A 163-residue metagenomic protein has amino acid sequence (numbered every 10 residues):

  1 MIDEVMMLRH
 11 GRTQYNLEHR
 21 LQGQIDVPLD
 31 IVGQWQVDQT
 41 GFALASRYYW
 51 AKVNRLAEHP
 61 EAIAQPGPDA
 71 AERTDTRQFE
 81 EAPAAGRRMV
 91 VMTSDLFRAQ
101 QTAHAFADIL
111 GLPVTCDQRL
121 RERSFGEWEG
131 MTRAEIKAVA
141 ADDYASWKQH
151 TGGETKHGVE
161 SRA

Functional and structural regions predicted by a protein language model:
M1-M6, M89-V90: Extreme N-terminal starter segment of soluble prokaryotic enzymes
V5, L17-R20, V27, L120 (+2 more regions): N-terminal hydrophobic or amphipathic segments with adjacent small-residue motifs that include Sec signal peptides
G11: Active-site metal-binding loops of divalent metal-dependent hydrolases
Q14-L112: Active-site-proximal alpha-helix that buttresses catalytic centers in soluble enzyme cores
D108-A163: Phosphate-handling substructures
